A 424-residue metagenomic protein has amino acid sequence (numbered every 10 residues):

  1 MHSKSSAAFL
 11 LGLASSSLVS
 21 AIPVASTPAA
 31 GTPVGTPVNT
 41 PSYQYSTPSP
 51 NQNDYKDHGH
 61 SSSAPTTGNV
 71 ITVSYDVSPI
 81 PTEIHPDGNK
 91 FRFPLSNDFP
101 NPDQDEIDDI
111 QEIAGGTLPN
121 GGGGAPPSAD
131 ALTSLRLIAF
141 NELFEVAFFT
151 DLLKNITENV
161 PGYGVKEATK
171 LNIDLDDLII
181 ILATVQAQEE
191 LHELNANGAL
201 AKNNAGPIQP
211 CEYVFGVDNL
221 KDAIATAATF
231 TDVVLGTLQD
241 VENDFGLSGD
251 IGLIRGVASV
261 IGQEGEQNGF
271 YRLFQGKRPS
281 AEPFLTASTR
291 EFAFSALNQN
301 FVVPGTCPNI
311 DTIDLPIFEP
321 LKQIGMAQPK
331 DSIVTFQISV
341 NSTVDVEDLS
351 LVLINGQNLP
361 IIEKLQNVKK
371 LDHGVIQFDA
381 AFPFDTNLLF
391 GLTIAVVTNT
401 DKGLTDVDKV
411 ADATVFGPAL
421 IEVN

Functional and structural regions predicted by a protein language model:
M1-T32: Fungal secretory targeting signals
A29-N424: All-alpha RGS (Regulator of G-protein Signaling) helical domain and cognate RGS-like helical scaffolds
